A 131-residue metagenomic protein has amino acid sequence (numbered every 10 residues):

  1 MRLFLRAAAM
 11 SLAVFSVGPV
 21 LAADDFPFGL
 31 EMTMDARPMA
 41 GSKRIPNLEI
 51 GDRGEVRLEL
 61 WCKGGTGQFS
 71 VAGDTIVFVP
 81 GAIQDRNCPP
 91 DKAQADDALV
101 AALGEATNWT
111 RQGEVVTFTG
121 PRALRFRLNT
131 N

Functional and structural regions predicted by a protein language model:
R2-A9, V17-N131: Lipid interaction determinants
A13: Structured alpha/beta or helical-core interaction and ligand-binding surfaces enriched in interleaved
